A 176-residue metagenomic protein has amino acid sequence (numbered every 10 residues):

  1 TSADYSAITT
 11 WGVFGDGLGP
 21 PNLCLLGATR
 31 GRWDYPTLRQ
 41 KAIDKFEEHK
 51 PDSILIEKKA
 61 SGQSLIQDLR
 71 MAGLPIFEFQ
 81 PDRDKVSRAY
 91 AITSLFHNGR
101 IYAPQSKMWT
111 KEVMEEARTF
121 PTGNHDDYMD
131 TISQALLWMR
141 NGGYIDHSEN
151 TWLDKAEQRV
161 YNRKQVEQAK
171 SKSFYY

Functional and structural regions predicted by a protein language model:
T1-F79, A103-Y176: RNase H-like, metal-dependent nuclease domains and their acidic two-metal-ion catalytic environment used
S64, V86-S87: Short secondary-structure boundary/hinge segments and terminal tails
Q80-V86: Conserved helicase motor
S87-Y90, K172-F174: Residue-level detector of intrinsically disordered/flexible regions characterized by low predicted structural confidence
R88-G99, E116-T119: Short, surface-exposed amphipathic charged segments that create phosphate/polyanion-binding patches used for binding
